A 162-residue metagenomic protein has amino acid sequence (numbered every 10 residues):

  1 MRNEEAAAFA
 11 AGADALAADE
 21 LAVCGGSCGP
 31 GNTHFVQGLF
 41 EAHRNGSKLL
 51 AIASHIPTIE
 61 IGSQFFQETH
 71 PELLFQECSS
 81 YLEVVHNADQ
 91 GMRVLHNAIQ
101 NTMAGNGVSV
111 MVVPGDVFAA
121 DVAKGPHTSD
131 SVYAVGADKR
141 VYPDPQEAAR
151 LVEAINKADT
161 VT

Functional and structural regions predicted by a protein language model:
M1-T162: N-terminal alpha/beta PP-like core and its mobile active-site loop of ThDP/TPP-dependent enzymes
